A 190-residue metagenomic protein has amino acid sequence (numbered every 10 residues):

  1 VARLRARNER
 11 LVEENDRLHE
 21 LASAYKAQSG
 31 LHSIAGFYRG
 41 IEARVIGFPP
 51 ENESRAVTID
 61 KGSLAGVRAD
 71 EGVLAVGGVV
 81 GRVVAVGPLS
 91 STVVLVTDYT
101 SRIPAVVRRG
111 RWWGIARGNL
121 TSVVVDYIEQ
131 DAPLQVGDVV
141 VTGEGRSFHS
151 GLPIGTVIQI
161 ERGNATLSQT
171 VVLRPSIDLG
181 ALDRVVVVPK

Functional and structural regions predicted by a protein language model:
A2-A6, R10-K190: A secondary-structure micro-motif
